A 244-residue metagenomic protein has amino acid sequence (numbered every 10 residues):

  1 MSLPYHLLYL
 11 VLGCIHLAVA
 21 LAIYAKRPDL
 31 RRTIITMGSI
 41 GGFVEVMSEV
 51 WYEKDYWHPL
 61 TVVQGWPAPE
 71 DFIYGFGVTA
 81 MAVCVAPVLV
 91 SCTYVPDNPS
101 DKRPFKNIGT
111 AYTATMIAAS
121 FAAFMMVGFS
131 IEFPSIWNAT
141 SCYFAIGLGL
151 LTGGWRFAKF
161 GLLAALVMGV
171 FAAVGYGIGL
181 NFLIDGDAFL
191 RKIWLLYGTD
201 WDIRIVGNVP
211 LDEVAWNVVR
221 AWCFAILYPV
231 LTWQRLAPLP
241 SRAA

Functional and structural regions predicted by a protein language model:
M1-I15: Hydrophobic transmembrane alpha-helical segments in integral membrane proteins
M1-P4, T61-G77, G198-A215: Short aromatic-rich membrane-water interface segments that cap or initiate transmembrane helices in multi-pass membrane
S2-L3, M125-S135: Membrane-interface helix caps and helix-loop-helix hairpins in membrane proteins
V11-V19, F72-L89, C142-G149, V214-V230: Hydrophobic cores of alpha-helical transmembrane segments in multi-pass inner/ER membrane proteins, independent
I23-T36, P96-K102, T152-L163: Membrane-interface helix-boundary motifs at transmembrane edges
M37-F43, L163-L180: Hydrophobic alpha-helical membrane-insertion segments
M37-H58: A generic, lipid-embedded transmembrane alpha helix
C92-Y112, R235-A244: Membrane-interfacial, low-structure loops and terminal tails that flank and connect transmembrane helices in multi-pass
